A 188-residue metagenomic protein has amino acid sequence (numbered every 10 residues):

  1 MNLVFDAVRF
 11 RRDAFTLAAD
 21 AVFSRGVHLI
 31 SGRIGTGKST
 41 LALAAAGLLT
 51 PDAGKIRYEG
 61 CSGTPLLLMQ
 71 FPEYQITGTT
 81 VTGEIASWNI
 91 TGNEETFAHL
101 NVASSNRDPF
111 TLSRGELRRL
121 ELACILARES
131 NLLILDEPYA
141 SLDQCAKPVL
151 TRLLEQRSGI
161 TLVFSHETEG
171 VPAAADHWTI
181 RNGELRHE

Functional and structural regions predicted by a protein language model:
A46: Helix-to-loop junction immediately C-terminal to a conserved catalytic motif
P51-P65, G92: Conserved ABC transporter NBD signature motif
F71, T77-E94: Q-loop/switch helix immediately C-terminal to the Walker
D108, I134-P138, D143: Walker B catalytic motif
D108-E116: Conserved ABC ATPase signature
L122, L150: Hydrophobic anchor residue at the start of the ABC signature
G159-E167: Conserved H-loop
